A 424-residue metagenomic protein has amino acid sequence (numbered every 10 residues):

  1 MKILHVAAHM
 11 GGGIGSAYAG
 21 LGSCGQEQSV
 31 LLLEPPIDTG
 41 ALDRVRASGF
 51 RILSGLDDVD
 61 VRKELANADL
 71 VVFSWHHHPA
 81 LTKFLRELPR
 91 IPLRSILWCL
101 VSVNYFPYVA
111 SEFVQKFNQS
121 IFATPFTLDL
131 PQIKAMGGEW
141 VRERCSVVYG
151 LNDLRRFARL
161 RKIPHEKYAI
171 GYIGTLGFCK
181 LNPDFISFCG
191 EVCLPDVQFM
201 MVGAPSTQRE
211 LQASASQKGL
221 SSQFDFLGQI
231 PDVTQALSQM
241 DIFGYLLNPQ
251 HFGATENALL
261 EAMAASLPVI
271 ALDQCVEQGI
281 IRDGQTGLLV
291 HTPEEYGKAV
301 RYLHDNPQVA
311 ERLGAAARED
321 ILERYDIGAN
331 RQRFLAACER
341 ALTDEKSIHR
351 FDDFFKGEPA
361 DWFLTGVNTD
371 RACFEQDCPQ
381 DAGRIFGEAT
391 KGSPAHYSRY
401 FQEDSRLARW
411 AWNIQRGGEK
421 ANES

Functional and structural regions predicted by a protein language model:
G12-G20, G177-E191: A conserved mid-protein helix/loop that constitutes part of the nucleotide-sugar donor-binding site
L31-D38, Q198-L211: Glycosyltransferase donor-sugar binding loop
Y105-E143: A short, active-site helix/loop in glycosyltransferases that binds the activated sugar's phosphate group
L211-I230: Nucleotide-activated donor-binding/catalytic signature segment of Leloir-type glycosyltransferases, i.e., the conserved
L246-L260, L272-G279: Nucleotide-sugar-dependent
A264, P268-A271: Short hydrophobic beta-strand element within catalytic cores of glycosyltransferases and related nucleotide-activated
D283-E294, Y302-P307: Conserved acidic donor-binding segment of nucleotide-sugar-dependent glycosyltransferases
E323, G328-S424: C-terminal amphipathic helix plus adjacent low-complexity, charged tail appended to glycosyltransferase catalytic
